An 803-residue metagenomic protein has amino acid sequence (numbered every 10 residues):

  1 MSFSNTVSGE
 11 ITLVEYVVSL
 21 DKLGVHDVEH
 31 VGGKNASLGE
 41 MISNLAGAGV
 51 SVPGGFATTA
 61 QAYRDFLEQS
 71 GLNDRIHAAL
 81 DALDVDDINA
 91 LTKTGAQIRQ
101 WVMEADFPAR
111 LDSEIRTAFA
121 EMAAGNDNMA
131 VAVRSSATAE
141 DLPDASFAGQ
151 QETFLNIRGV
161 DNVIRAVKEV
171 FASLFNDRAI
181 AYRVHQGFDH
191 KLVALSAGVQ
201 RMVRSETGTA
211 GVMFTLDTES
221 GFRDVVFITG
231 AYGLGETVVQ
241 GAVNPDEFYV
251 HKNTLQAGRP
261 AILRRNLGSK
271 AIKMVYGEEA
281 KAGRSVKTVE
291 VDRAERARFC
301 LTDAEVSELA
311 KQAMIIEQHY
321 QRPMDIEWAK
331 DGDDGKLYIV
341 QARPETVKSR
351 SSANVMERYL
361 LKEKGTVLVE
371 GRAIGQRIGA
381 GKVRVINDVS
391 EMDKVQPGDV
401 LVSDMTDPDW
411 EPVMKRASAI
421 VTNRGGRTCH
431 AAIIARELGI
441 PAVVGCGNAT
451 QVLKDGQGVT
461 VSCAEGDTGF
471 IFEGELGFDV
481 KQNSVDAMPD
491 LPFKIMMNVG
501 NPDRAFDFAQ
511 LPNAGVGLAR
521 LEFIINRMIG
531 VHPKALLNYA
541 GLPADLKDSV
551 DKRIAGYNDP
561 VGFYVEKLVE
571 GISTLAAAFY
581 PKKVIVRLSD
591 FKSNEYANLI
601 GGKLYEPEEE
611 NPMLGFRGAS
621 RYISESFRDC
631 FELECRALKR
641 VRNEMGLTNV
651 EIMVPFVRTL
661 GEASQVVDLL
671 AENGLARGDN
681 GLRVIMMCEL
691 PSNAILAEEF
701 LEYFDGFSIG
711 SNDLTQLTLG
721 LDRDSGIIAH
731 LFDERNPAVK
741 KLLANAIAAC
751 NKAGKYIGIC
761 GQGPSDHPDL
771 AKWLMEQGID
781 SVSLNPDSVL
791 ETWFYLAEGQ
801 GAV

Functional and structural regions predicted by a protein language model:
M1-G198, R293-A304, L309-Q312, E317 (+10 more regions): N-terminal beta-alpha lobe that positions the nucleotide/phosphoryl donor in ATP/NTP-coupled carboxylate activation
S4, N73, D333, P344-S349 (+4 more regions): Acidic, glycine-rich flexible loop/linker segments
V25-D27, T58-R64, R99-M103, G187-F188 (+4 more regions): Conserved short loop/turn motifs at secondary-structure junctions
F119, N126-A132, A137-F147, Q151-L155 (+5 more regions): Conserved alpha/beta-domain cores
F147-A181, S205-E279, V340-R372, R416-N423 (+5 more regions): Extended active-site and interfacial segments that coordinate phosphate-rich ligands in large catalytic machineries
G149, Q321-T346: Conserved metal-phosphate-binding beta-hairpin within the catalytic cores of diverse ATP-dependent phosphoryl-transfer
V225-D325, K330, R372-G379, P397 (+7 more regions): Conserved catalytic alpha/beta cores of large enzymes that bind or transform nucleotide phosphates and polynucleotides
